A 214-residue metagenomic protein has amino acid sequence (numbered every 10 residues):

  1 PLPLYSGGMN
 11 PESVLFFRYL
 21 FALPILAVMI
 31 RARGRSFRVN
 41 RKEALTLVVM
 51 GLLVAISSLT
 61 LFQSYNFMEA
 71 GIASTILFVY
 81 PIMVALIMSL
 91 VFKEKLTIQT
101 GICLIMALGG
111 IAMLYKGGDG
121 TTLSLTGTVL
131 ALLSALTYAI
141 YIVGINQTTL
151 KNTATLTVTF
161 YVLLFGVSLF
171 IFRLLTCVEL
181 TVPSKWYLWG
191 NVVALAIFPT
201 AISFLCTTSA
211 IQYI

Functional and structural regions predicted by a protein language model:
P1-G8, V14, F21, L59-M68 (+3 more regions): Juxtamembrane C-cap of transmembrane helices in multi-pass membrane transport proteins
L2, L23-L26, V84-L86, T121-V178 (+2 more regions): Transmembrane alpha-helical segments that form core, pore/gating elements of small-molecule transporters/exporters
G8-F16, V39-L45, G101, K116-T137 (+1 more regions): Juxtamembrane helix-entry segments on the extracytoplasmic side of multipass membrane proteins
A22-N40, M106-T122, F165-L188: Membrane-interface helix-cap regions at the ends of transmembrane helices in multi-pass membrane proteins
L26, V48, V54, I87 (+2 more regions): Hydrophobic transmembrane alpha-helices of multi-pass small-molecule transport proteins
A27-L77, M113, A196-I214: Specific transmembrane alpha-helical segments of multi-pass solute transporters/efflux pumps, especially DMT/EamA
R41-E43, S74-L77, L90-M113, T121-T128 (+2 more regions): Loop-to-transmembrane alpha-helix entry segments
T46-L47, G51, F62, S74 (+5 more regions): Residue-level signature of transmembrane alpha-helical cores of multipass secondary-active transporters and flippases
